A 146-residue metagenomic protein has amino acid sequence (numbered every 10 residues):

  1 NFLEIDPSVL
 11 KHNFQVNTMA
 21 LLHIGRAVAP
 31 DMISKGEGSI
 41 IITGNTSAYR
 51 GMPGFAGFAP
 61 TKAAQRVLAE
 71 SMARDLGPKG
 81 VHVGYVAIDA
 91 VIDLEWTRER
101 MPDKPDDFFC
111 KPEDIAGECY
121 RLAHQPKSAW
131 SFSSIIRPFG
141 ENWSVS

Functional and structural regions predicted by a protein language model:
N1, M32-N45, P78-H82: Active-site loop of short-chain dehydrogenase/reductase
N1-F2, M52-P53, T97: Conserved catalytic-core motifs of eukaryotic protein kinase domains, centered on the activation segment
L3-L22, I41, Q65: Catalytic Tyr-X3-Lys loop
F14, T18, G54-A63, F109 (+1 more regions): Short-chain dehydrogenase/reductase
V16-S34: Amphipathic alpha-helical dimer-interface segment in Rossmann-like NAD(P)H-dependent oxidoreductases
S39-A64, E70, R74-G77: Catalytic loop of short-chain dehydrogenase/reductase
P78-A90, M101-V145: C-terminal helical subdomain
